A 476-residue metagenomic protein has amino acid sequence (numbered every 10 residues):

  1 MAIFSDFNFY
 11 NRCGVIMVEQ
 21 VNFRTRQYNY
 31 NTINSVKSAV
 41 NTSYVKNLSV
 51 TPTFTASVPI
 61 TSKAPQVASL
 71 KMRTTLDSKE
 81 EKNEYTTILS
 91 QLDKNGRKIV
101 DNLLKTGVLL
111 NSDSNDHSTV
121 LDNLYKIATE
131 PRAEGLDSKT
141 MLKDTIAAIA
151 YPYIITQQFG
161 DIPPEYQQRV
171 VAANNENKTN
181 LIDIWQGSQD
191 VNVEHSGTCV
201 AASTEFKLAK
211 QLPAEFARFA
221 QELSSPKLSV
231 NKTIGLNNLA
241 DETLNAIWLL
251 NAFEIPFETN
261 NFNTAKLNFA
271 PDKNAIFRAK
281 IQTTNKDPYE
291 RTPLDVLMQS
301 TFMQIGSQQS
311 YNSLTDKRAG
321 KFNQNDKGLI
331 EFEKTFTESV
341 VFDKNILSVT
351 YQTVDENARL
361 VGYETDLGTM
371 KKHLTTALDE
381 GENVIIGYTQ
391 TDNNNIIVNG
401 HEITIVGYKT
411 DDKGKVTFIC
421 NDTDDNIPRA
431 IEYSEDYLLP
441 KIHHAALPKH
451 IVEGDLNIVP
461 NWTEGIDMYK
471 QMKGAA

Functional and structural regions predicted by a protein language model:
F4-D101, K105-L109, L121, K126: Low-complexity, intrinsically disordered export/secretion signals at extreme N-termini
Y10, E222-S225, E254, N357 (+1 more regions): A generic structural signal for solvent-exposed, polar alpha-helical segments
G14, R26, G96, E254 (+7 more regions): Intrinsic-disorder/low-complexity loop/linker signature
E19-T51, P59-I60, A68, R73 (+2 more regions): Active-site signature of cysteine proteases
E81, N95-G96, D101-D113, H117-Q324 (+4 more regions): Active-site nucleophile-adjacent alpha helix/oxyanion-hole segment immediately C-terminal to the catalytic cysteine
